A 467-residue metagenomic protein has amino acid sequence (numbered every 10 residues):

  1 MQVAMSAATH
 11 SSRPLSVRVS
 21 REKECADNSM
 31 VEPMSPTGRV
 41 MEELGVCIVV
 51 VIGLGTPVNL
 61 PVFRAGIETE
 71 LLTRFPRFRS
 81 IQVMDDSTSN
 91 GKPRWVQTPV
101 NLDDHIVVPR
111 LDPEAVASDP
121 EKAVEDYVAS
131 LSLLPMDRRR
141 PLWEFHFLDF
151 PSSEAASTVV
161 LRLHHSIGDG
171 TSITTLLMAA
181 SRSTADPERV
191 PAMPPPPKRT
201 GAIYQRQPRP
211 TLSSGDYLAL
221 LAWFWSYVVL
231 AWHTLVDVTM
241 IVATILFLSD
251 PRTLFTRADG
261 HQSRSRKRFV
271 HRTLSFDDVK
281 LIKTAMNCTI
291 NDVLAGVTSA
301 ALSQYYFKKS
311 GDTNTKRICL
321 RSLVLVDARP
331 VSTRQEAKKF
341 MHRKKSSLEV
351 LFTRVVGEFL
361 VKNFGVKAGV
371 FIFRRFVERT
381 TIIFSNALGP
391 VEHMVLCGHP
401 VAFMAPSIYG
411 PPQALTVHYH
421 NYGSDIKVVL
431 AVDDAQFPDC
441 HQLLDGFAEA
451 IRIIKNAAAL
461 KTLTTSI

Functional and structural regions predicted by a protein language model:
Q2-D27, C47-T73, S80-A448, R452-I467: Soluble acyl-CoA-dependent acyltransferase catalytic core bearing the H(X)4D motif
V31-P33: Conserved oxyanion/phosphate-binding beta-strand-loop segments in alpha/beta enzyme cores
